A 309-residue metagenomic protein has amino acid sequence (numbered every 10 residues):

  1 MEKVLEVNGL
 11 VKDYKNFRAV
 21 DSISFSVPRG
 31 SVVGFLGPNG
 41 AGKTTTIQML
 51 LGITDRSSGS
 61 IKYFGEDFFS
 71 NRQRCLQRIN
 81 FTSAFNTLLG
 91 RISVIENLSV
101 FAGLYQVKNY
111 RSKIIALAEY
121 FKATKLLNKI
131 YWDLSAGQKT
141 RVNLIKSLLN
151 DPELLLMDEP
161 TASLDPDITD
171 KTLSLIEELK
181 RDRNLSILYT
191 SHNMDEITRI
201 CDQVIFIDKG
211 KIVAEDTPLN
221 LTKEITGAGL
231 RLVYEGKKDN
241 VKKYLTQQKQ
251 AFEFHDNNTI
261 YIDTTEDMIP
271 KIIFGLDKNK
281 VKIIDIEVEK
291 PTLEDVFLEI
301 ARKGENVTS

Functional and structural regions predicted by a protein language model:
G59-S70, R74-C75: Conserved ABC transporter NBD signature motif
S99, G103, N109-L126: Conserved ABC ATPase "signature" region
I130-G137: Conserved ABC ATPase signature
D151: Conserved catalytic motifs of ABC-family nucleotide-binding domains
L155-E159: Catalytic Walker B motif of ABC-type/P-loop ATPase nucleotide-binding domains
S174-D263: ABC transporter nucleotide-binding domain
